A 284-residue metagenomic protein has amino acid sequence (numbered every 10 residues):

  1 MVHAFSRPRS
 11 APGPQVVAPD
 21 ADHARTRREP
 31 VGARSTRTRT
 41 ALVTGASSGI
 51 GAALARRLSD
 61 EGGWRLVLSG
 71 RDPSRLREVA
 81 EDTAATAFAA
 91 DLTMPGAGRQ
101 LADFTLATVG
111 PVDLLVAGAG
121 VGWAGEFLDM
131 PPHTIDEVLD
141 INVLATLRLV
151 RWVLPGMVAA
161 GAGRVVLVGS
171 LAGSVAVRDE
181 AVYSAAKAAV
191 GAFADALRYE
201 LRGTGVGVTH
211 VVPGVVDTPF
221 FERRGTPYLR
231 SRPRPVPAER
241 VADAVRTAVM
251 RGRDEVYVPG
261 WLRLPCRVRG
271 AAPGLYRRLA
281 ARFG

Functional and structural regions predicted by a protein language model:
S47-S48: Conserved glycine-rich cofactor-binding loop
G62-E78: Conserved glycine-rich Rossmann-like NAD(P)H-binding loop of the short-chain dehydrogenase/reductase
A90-Q100, P132: The beta1-alpha1 cofactor-binding region of Rossmann-like NAD(H)/NADP(H)-dependent oxidoreductases
E126-F127, P131-D136: Substrate-binding pocket helix/loop in short-chain dehydrogenase/reductase
V150, A186: Active-site helix of classical SDR
S170: Residue(s) in the substrate-gating loop at a strand-loop-helix junction that position the organic substrate next
H210, R230-L264: C-terminal helical subdomain
